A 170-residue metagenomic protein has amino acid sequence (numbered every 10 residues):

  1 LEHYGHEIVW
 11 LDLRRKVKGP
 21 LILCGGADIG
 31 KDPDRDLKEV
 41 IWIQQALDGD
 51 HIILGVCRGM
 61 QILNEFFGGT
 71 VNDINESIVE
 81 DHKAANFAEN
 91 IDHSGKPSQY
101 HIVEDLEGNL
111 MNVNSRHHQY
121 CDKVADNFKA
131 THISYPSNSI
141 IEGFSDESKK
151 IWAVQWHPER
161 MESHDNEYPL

Functional and structural regions predicted by a protein language model:
L1-M60, N64-N72, S77-N112, H118-I140 (+2 more regions): N-terminal beta1-alpha1 cap of cysteine-dependent amidohydrolase-like domains
A153: Catalytic beta-strand/loop module used to bind and position nucleotide/cofactor moieties in cofactor-attachment
